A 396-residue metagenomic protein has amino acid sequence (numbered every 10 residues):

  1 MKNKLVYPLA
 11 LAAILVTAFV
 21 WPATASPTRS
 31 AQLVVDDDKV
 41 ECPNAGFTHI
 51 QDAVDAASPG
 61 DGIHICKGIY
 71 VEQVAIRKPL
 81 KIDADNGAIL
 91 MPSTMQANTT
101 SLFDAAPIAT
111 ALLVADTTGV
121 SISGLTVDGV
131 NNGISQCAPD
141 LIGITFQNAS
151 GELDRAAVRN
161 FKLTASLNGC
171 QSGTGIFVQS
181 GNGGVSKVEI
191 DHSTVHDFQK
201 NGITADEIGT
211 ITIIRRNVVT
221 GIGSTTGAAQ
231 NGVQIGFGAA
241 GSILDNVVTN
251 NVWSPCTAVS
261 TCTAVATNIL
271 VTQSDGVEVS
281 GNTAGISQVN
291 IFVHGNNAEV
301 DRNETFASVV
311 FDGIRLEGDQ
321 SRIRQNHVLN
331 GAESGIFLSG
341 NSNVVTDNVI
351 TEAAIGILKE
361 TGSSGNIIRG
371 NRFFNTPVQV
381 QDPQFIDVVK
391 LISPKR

Functional and structural regions predicted by a protein language model:
M1-L9: Bacterial N-terminal signal peptides that target proteins for export
A10-F19: Bacterial N-terminal signal peptides
W21-D52, A56, K67, K81 (+1 more regions): Right-handed parallel beta-helix/beta-solenoid
Q51, D55-P59, I69-D83, L90-G124 (+4 more regions): Extracellular beta-strand-rich solenoid/capping regions of secreted or surface-exposed proteins that bind or remodel
S58, R77-K78, D85, D116-T117 (+22 more regions): Parallel beta-helix/beta-solenoid
H64, T99, A264-V265, N341-T346 (+1 more regions): Acidic, glycine- and Ser/Thr-rich low-complexity intrinsically disordered tracts in extracellular/secreted proteins
Q96-L113, S135-T145, S166-N182, D197-D206 (+7 more regions): Extracellular beta-strand/beta-solenoid scaffold signature
